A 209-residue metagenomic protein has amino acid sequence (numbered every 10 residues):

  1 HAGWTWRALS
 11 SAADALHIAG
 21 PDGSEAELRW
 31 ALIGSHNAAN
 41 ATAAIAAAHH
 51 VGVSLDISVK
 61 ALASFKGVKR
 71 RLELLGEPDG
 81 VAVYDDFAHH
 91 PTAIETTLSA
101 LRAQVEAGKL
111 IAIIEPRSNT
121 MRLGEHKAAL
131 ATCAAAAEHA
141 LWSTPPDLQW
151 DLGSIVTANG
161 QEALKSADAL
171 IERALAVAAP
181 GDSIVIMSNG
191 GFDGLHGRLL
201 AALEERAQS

Functional and structural regions predicted by a protein language model:
H1-E27, V68-L75: Extended acidic/charged loop-beta regions that coordinate divalent cations and stabilize anionic phosphate/carboxylate
T5-R7, A31, D151: Short linear interaction motif-like sites in intrinsically disordered regions of transcription factors
G23-A26, I33-H36, T42-S209: ATP-dependent carboxylate-amine ligase
